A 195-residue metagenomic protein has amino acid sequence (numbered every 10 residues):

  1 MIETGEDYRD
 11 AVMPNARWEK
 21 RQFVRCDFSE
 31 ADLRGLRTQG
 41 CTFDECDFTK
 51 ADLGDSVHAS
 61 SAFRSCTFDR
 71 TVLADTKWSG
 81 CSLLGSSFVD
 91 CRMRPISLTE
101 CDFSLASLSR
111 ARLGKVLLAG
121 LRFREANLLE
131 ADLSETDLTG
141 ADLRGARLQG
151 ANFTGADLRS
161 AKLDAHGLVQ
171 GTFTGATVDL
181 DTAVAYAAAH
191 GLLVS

Functional and structural regions predicted by a protein language model:
M1-S195: Tandem repeat scaffolds
